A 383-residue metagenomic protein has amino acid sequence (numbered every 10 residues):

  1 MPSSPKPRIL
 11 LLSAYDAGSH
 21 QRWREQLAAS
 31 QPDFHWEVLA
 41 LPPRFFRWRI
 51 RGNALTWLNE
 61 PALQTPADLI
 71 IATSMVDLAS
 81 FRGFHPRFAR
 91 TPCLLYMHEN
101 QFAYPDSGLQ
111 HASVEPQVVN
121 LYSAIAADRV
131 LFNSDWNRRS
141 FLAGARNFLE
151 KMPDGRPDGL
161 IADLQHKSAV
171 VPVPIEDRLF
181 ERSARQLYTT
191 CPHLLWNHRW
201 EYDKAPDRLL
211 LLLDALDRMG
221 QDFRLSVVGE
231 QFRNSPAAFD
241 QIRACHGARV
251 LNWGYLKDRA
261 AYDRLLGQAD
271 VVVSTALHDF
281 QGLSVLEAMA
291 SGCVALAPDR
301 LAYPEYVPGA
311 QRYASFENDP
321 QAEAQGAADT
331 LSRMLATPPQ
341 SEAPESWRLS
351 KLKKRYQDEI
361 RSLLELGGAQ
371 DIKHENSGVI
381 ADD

Functional and structural regions predicted by a protein language model:
W48-G52, N318-A322, G326, L335-G367: A charged, aromatic-enriched C-terminal amphipathic alpha-helix characteristic of glycosyltransferases across folds
A126-R182: Donor nucleotide-sugar binding/catalytic pocket of nucleotide-sugar-dependent glycosyltransferases
P172-E176, A184-D217, L225-V228: Conserved donor-binding/catalytic core segment of Leloir-type glycosyltransferases
A237-A260: Nucleotide-activated donor-binding/catalytic signature segment of Leloir-type glycosyltransferases, i.e., the conserved
D263-A269: Short alpha-helical donor nucleotide-sugar binding micro-motif in glycosyltransferases
L277: Aromatic "clamp/platform" in nucleotide-sugar-dependent glycosyltransferases that forms part of the donor/acceptor
V294-A297: Short hydrophobic beta-strand element within catalytic cores of glycosyltransferases and related nucleotide-activated
P304-R333: Change "using UDP/GDP/dTDP sugars" to "using nucleotide sugars
